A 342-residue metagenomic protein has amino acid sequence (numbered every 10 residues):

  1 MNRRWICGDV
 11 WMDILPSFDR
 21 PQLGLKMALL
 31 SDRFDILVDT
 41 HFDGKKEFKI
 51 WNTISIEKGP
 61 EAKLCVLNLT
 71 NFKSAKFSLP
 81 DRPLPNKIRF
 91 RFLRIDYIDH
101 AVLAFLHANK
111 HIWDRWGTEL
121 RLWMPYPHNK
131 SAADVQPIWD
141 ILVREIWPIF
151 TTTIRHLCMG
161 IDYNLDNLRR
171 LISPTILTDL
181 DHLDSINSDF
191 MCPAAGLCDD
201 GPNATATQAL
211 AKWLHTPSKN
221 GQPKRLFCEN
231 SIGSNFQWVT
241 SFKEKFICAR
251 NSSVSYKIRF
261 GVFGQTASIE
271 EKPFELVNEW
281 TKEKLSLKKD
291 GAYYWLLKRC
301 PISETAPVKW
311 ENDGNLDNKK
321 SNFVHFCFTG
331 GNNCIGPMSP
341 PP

Functional and structural regions predicted by a protein language model:
M1-P342: The conserved beta-strand core of Leucine-Rich Repeat
